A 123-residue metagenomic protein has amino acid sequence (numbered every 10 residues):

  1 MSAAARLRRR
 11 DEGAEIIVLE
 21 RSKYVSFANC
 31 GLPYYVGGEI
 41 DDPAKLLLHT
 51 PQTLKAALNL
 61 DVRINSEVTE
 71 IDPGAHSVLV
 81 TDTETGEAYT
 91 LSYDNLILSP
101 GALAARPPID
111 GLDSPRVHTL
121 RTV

Functional and structural regions predicted by a protein language model:
M1-E67: Beta1-alpha1 glycine-rich phosphate/pyrophosphate-binding loop at the start of Rossmann-like nucleotide-binding domains
P51-V123: FAD-binding core/adjacent interface of flavoenzyme oxidoreductases
